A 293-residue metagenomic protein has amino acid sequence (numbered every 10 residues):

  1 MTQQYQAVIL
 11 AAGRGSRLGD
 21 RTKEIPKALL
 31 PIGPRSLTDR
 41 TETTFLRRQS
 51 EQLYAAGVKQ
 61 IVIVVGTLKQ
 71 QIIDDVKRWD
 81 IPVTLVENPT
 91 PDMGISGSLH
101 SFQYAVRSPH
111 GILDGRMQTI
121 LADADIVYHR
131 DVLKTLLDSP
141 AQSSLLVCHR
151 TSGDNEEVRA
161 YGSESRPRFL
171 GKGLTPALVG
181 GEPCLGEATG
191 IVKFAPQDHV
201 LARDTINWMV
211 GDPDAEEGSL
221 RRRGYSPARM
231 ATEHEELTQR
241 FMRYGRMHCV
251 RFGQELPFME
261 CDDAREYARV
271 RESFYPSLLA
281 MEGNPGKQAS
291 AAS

Functional and structural regions predicted by a protein language model:
T2-Q70: N-terminal glycine-rich phosphate-binding loop and ensuing alpha1 helix
Q3-A7, P183-S293: Conserved alpha/beta core of the MobA/IspD/sugar-nucleotide pyrophosphorylase nucleotidyltransferase superfamily
Q6, K59-I61, P82, Q118 (+2 more regions): Residues at the starts of beta-strands that form the adenosine-phosphate
G13, D125, D263: Active-site glycine-centered loops adjacent to acidic/histidine catalytic or metal-binding residues that shape
R17, Q71-D74, D131, L201 (+1 more regions): Phosphate- and divalent-cation-binding pockets in alpha/beta enzyme and binding domains that engage nucleotide-derived
G66, V86-N88, Y104, V250-G253: Conserved beta-strand termini and adjacent loop/short-helix elements that scaffold enzyme active sites in alpha/beta
I73, D80-E164, A280: Conserved beta-loop-beta/alpha segment of the NTase-like Rossmann-fold superfamily that binds/positions NTPs
Y128-L220: Conserved core of the sugar-phosphate nucleotidyltransferase
